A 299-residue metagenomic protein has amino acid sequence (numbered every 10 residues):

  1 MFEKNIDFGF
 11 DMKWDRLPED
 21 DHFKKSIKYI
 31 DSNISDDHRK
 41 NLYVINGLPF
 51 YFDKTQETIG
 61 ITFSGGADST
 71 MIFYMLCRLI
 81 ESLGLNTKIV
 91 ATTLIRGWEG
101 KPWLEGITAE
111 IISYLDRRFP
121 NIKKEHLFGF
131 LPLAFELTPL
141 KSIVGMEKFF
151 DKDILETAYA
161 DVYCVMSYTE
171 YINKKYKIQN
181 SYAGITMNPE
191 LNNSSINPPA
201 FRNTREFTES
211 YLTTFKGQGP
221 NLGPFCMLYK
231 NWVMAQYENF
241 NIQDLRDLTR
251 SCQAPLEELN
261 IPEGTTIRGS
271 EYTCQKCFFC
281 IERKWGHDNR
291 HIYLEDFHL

Functional and structural regions predicted by a protein language model:
F2-L299: Nucleotide-activated chemistry modules centered on ATP-dependent adenylation/adenylyltransferase
